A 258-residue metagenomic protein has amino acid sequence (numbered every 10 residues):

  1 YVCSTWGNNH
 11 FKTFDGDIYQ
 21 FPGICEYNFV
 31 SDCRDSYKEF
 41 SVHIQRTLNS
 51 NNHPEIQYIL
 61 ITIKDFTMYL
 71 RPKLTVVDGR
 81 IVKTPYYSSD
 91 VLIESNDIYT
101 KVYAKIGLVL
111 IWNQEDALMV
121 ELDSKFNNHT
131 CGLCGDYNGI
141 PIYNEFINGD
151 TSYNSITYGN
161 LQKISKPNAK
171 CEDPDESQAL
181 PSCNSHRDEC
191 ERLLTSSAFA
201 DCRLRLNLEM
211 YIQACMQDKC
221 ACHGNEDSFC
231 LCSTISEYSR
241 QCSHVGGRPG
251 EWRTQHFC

Functional and structural regions predicted by a protein language model:
Y1-C258: Extracellular/secreted glycoprotein ectodomains characterized by long, lumenal stretches of O-glycosylated
